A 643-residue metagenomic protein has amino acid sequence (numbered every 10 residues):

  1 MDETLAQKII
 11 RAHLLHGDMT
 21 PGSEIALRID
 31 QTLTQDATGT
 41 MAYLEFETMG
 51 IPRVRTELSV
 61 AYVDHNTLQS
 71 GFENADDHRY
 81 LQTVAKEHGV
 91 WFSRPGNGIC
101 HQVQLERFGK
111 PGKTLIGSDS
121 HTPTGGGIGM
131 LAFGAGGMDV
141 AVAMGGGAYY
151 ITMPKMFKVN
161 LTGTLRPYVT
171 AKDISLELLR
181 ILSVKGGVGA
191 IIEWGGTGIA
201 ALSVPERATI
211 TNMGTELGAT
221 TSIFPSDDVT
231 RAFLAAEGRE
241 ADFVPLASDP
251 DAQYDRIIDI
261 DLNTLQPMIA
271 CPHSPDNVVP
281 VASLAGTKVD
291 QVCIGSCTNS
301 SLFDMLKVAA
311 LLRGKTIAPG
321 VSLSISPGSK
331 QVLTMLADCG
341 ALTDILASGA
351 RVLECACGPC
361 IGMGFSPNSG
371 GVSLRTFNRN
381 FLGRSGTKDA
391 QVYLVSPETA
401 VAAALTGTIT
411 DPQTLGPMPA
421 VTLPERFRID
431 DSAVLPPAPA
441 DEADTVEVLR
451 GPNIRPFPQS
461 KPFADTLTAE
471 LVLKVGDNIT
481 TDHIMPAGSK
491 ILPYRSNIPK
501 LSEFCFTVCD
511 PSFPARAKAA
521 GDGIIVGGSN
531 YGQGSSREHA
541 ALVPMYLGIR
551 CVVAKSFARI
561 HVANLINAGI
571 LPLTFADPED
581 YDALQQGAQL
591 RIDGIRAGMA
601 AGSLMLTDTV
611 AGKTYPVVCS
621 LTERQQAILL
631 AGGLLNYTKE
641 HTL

Functional and structural regions predicted by a protein language model:
M1-L643: Fe-S-dependent hydro-lyases/dehydratases of central metabolism
